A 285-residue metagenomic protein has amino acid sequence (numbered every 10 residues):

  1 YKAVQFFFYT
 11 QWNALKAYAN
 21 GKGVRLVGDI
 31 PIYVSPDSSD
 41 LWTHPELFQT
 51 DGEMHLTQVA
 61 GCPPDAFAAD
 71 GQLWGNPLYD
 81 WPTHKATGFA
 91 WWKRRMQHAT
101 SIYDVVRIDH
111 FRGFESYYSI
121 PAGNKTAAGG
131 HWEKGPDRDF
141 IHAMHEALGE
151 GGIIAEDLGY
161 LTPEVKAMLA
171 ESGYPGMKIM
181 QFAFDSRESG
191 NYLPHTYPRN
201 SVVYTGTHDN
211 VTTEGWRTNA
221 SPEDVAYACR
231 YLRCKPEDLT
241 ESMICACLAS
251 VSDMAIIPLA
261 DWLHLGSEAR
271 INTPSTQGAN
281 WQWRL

Functional and structural regions predicted by a protein language model:
Y1-Q11, Y33-I256, A260-W262, S267 (+1 more regions): Alpha-amylase-like alpha-glycosidases and glucanotransferases acting on alpha-linked glucans and related
F6-Y33: Conserved, well-ordered alpha-helix/loop/beta-strand core segments that scaffold catalytic motifs
